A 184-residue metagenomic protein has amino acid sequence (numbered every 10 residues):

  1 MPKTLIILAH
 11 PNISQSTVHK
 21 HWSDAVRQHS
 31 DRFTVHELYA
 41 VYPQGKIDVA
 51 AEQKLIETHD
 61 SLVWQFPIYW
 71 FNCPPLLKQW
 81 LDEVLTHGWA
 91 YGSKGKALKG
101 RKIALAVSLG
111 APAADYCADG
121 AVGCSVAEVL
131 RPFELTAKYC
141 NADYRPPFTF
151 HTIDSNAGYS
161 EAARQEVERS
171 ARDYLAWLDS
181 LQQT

Functional and structural regions predicted by a protein language model:
M1-H36, Q165-R169, D173-A176: N-terminal beta1-alpha1 ligand-phosphate binding loop
L5-I7, H36, V63, A104-A106 (+1 more regions): Hydrophobic/aromatic beta-strand patches that form the interior of the parallel beta-sheet core in alpha/beta enzyme
P11-I13, A40-Y42, A121-G123, I153-D154: Short histidine/acidic/glycine/proline-rich micro-motifs that form metal- and phosphate-coordinating active-site loops
T17-H21, I47, P75-Q79: Generic recognition of short, well-ordered alpha-helical segments
V18-Q28, S125-C140: Short, solvent-exposed amphipathic alpha-helices that sit in or adjacent to ligand/effector-binding or catalytic
S23-D24, E134-T184: Glycine-rich phosphate/pyrophosphate-binding loop and the adjoining helix
F33-I56: N-terminal beta-loop-helix "entrance" segment that forms/cooperates in small-molecule cofactor or anionic ligand
A50-E134: Helix-loop-strand module that forms the ligand-binding subsite of alpha/beta enzymes
